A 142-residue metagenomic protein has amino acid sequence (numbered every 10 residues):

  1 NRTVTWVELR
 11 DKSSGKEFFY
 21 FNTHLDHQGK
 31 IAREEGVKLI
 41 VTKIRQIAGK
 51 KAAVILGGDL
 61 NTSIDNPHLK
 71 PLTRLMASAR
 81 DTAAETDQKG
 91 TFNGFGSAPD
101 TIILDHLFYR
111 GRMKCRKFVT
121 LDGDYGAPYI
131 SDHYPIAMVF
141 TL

Functional and structural regions predicted by a protein language model:
N1-E17, K117-L121: Structured beta-strand-rich core segments of catalytic domains in phosphoester-bond hydrolases
E8, I31, E35, R45-V54 (+1 more regions): Metal-dependent phosphoester-hydrolase catalytic domains
Y20: Conserved catalytic cores of phosphodiester-cleaving nucleases, focusing on short active-site segments
T23-L25, G58-L60, Y134: Active-site metal-binding loops of divalent metal-dependent hydrolases
T23-R33: Surface-exposed cleft-lining segments at the edges of enzyme active sites
